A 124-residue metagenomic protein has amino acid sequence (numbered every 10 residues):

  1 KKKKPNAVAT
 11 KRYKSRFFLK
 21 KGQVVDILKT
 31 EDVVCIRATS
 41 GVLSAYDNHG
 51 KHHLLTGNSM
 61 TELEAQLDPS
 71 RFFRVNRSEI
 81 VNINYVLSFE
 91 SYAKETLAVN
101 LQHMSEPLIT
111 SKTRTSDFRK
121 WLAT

Functional and structural regions predicted by a protein language model:
K1-T124: Basic, polyanion-interacting recognition surfaces, primarily in bacterial LytTR/OmpR-type DNA-binding effector domains
